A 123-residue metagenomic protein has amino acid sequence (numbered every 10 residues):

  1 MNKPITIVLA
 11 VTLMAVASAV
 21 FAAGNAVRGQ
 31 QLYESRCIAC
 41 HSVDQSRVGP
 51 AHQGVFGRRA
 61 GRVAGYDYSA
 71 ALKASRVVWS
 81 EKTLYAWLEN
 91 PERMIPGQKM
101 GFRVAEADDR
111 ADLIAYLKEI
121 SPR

Functional and structural regions predicted by a protein language model:
M1-L9: Bacterial N-terminal signal peptides that target proteins for export
G24-R47, H52: Sequence/structural segment immediately N-terminal to covalent heme-attachment motifs in c-type and related
A26, P50-A70: Short glycine/threonine-rich turn/loop motifs
A26, Q30, Q45, V77 (+2 more regions): Solvent-exposed, acidic/flexible segments
G65-Y85: Short Fe-S-cluster ligation motifs
S80-R123: C-terminal capping alpha-helices of c-type cytochrome domains
